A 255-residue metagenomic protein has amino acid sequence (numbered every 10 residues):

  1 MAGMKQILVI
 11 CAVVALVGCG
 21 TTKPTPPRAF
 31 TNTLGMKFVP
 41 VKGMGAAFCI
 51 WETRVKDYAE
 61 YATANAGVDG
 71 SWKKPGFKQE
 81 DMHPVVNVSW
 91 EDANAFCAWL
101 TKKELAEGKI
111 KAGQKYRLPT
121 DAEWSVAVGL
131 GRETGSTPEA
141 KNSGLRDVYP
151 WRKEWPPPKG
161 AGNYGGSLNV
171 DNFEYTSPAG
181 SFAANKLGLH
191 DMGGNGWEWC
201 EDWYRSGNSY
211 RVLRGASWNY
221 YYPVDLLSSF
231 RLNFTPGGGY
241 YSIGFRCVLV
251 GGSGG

Functional and structural regions predicted by a protein language model:
M1-G3: N-terminal secretory signal peptides that target proteins for export/translocation
K5-I10: Sec-dependent signal peptide recognition, specifically the positively charged N-region followed immediately by
V13-V14: Short, linear, compositionally biased motifs with a strong N-terminal bias
V17-G18: C-terminal motif of bacterial Sec signal peptides marking the signal peptidase cleavage site
T21-P27: Bacterial Sec signal peptide processing site at the extreme N-terminus
P27-S71, P84-N94, A98-T101, G194: A short glycine-rich, aromatic-capped structural motif
T31-L34, G76-M82, W90-L232, P236-Y241 (+1 more regions): Functional-site microenvironments in short loops/helix caps that host divalent-cation chemistry
C247-G254: Short beta-strand-to-coil "C-cap" segments at the C-terminal boundary of structured domains/repeats, marking
